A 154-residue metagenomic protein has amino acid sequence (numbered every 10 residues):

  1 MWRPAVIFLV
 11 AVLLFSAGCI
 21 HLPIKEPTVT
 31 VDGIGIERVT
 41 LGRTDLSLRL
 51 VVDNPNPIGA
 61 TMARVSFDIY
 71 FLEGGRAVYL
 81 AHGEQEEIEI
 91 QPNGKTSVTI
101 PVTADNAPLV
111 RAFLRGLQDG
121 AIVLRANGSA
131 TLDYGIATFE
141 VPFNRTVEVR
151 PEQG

Functional and structural regions predicted by a protein language model:
M1-H21: Secretory targeting signatures
S16-G35: Bacterial Sec signal peptide processing site at the extreme N-terminus
L41-R49, P142: Short, solvent-exposed loop/turn segments enriched in Ser/Thr/Gly
T44-L46, V65, T96, L124: Hydrophobic core residues within well-ordered beta-strands of beta-rich domains
V52-N56: Asparagine-centered strand-capping/turn motif at beta-strand->loop junctions
P57-A77: Short acidic, flexible loop segments centered on an aromatic residue
E73-L109: Intrinsically disordered, low-complexity Pro/Gly/Ser/Thr-rich segments with frequent PxxP/GP/PP motifs and embedded
A104-G154: Terminal connector regions
